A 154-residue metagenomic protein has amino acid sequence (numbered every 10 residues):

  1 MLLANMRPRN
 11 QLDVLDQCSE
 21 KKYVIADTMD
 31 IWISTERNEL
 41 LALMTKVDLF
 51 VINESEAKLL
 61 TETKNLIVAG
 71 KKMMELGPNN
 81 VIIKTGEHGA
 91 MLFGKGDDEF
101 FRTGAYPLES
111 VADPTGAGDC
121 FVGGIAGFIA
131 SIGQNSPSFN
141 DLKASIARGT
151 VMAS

Functional and structural regions predicted by a protein language model:
M1-N5: Short N-terminal targeting/anchoring amphipathic segment
R7-L12: Active-site-adjacent beta->alpha loops and helix N-cap segments on the catalytic face of soluble alpha/beta enzymes
L15: Histidine-anchored nucleotide/phosphate-binding helix
S19-Y23, I31-R102: Conserved phosphate/ATP/ADP-binding segment of small-molecule kinases
L66-S154: Conserved phosphate-binding/catalytic region of the ribokinase-like
